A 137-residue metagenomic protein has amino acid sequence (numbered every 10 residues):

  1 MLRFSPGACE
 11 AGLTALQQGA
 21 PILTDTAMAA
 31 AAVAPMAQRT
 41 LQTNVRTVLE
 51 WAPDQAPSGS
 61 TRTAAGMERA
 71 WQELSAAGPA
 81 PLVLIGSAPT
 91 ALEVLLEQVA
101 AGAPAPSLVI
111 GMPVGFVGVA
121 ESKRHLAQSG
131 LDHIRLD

Functional and structural regions predicted by a protein language model:
M1-L23, M28-A31: Electropositive, gly/pro-rich neighborhoods at or near active sites that engage anionic ligands
Q17, Q55-A56, I134-D137: A short glycine/serine-rich beta->alpha loop
T24, L95-L96, V119, A127: Pore-lining transmembrane helices
T26-V99, S107, P113-G115: Conserved mixed alpha/beta catalytic, RNA-binding, or beta-rich assembly cores of soluble enzyme, regulatory
Q38-R39, V99-A103, H125-D132: Short, surface-exposed basic-aromatic patches at helix termini and helix-loop junctions that form
S107, V117-D137: C-terminal functional extensions of proteins
